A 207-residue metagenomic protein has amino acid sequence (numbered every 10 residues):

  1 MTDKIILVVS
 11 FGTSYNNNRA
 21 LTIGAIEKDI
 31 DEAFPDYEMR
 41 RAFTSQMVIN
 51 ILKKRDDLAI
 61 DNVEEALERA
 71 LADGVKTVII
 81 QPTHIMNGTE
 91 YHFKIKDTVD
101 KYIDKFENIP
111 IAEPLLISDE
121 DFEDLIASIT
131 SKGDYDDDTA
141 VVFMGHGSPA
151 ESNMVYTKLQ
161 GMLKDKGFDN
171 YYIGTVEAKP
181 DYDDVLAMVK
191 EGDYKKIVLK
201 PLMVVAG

Functional and structural regions predicted by a protein language model:
M1-G207: Active-site-proximal alpha-helix that buttresses catalytic centers in soluble enzyme cores
